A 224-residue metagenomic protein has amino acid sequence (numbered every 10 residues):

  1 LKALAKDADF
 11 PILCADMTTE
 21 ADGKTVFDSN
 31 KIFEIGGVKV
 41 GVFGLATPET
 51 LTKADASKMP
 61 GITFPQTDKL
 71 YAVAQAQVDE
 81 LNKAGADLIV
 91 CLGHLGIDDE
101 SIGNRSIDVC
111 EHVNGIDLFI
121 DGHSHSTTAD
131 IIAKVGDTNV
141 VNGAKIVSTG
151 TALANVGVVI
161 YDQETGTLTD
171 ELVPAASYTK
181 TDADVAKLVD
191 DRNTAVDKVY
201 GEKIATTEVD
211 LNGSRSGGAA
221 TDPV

Functional and structural regions predicted by a protein language model:
L1-T179: Acidic, metal/ion-coordinating pockets
A186-V224: Non-catalytic terminal accessory segments
